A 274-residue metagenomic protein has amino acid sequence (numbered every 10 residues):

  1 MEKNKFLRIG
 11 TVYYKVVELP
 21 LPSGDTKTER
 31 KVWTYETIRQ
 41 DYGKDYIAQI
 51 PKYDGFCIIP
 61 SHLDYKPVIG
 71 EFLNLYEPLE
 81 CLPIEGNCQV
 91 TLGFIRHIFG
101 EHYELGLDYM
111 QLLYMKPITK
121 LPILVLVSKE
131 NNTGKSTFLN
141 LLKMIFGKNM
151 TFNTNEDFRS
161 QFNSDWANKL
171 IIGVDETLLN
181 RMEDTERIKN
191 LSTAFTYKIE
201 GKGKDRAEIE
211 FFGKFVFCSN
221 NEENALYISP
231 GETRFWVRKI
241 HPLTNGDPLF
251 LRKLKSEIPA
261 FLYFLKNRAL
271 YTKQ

Functional and structural regions predicted by a protein language model:
M1-E101, S164, E223: N-terminal nucleic-acid engagement/recognition segments and initiation subdomains in replication, restriction
H62-G173, T185, W236-R238, L265: P-loop NTPase catalytic core of nucleic-acid-dependent motor ATPases
F162-A167, E200-C218: AAA+/SF3 P-loop NTPase mechanochemical coupling elements
E176-L178, F195, E222: Conserved Walker B
L178-L179, K189: Catalytic acidic motif of RecA-like/P-loop NTPases
T185-A207: Conserved catalytic/switch belt of AAA+ P-loop NTPases
A225-N245: A short helix-turn-beta junction within AAA+ P-loop NTPase domains corresponding to the substrate/partner-engaging
N267-Q274: Conserved alpha/beta core segments of nucleic-acid transaction machinery
